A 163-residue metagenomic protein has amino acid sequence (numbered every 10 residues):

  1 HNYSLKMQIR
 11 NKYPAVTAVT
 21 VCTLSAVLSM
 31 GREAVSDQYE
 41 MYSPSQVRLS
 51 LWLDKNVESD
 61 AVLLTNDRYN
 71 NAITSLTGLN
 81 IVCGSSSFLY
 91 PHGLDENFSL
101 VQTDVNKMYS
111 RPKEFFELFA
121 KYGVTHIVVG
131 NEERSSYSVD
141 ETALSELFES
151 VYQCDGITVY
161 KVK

Functional and structural regions predicted by a protein language model:
H1: C-terminal substrate/ligand-recognition segments
S4-K163: Extracytoplasmic
